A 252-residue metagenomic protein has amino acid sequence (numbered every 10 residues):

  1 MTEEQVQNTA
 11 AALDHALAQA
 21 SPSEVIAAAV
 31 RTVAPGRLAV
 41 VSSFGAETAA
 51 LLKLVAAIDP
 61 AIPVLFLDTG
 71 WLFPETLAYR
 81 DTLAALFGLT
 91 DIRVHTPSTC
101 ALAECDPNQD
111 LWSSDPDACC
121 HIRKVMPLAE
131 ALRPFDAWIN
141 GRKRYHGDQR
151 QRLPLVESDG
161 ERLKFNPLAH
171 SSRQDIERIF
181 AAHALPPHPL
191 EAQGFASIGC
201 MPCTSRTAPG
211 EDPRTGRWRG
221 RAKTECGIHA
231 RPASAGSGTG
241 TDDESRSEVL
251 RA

Functional and structural regions predicted by a protein language model:
T2-A252: Nucleotide-activated chemistry modules centered on ATP-dependent adenylation/adenylyltransferase
